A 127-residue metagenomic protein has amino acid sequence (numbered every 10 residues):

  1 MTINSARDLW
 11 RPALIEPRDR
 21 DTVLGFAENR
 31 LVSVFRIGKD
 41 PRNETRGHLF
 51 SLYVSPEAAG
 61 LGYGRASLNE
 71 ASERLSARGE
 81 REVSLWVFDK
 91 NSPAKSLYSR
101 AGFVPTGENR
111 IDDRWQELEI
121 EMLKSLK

Functional and structural regions predicted by a protein language model:
M1-E57, R65-E70, R74, N109-I111 (+1 more regions): Acetyl-CoA-dependent GNAT
E44, G62, P93: Residues that form or flank phosphate/diphosphate-binding pockets in enzymes that use nucleotide phosphates
S55-E57, L61, D89-K90: Active-site acidic-Proline motif in GNAT/NAT acetyltransferases
A59, S76, S99: Short polybasic/polar patches that bind polyanions
L61, R78-R81: Short coil/turn segments at alpha/beta junctions that flank glycine-rich nucleotide-binding fingerprints
R81-S84, F88-K95, R100-K127: C-terminal "cap" of GNAT-fold acetyltransferases
